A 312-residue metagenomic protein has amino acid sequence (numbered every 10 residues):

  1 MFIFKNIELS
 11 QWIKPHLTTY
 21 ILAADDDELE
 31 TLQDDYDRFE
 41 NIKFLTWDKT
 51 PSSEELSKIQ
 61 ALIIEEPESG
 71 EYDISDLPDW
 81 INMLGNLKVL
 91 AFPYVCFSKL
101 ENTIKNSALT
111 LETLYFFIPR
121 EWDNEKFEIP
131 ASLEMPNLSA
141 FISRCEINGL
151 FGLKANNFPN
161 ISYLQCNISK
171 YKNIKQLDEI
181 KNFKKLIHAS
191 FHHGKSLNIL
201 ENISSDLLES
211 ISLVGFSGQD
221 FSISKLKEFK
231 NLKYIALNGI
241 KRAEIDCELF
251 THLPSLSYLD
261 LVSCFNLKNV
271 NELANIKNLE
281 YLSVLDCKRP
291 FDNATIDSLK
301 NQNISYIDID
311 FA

Functional and structural regions predicted by a protein language model:
M1-N41: Terminal targeting and flexible regions in eukaryotic proteins, enriched in but not limited to LRR-containing proteins
P15, E55-K58, G85, E134-P136 (+1 more regions): Short, solvent-exposed coil/turn segments at beta-strand boundaries
I21-D27, D37-K49, A61-D76, N86-K99 (+12 more regions): Concave beta-strand-loop units of leucine-rich repeat
S53-E54, W80-I81, K105-N106, S132-L133 (+7 more regions): A general structural signal for stabilizing positions within well-ordered secondary structure
N293-N303: Short, aromatic/basic amphipathic alpha-helical patches
